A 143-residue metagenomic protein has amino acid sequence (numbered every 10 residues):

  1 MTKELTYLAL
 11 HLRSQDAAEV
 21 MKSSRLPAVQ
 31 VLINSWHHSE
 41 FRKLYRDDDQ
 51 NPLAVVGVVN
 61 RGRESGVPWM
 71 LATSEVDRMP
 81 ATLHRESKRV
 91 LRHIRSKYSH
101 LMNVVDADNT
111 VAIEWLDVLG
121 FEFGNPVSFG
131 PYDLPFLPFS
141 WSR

Functional and structural regions predicted by a protein language model:
M1-L26: Short amphipathic alpha-helix that is part of the acyltransferase structural core
M21-F41, R92: Active-site rim helix/loop that mediates acceptor-substrate recognition in acyltransferases
I33-Y45, N51-A54, S99, L134: A short helix-loop-beta-strand connector motif used in the catalytic cores of GNAT acetyltransferases and, in some
Q50-N60, G66-V67: Conserved beta-strand in the GNAT
E64-D77, T82, L137: Conserved acetyl-CoA binding element of GNAT-fold acetyltransferases
M79-H93, E114, V118: Conserved acetyl-CoA-binding loop-helix of GNAT-fold acetyltransferases
L101-D117, E122, S128-Y132: Conserved beta-strand-loop-alpha-helix junction that forms the acyl-donor binding cleft
F129-R143: C-terminal "cap" of GNAT-fold acetyltransferases
